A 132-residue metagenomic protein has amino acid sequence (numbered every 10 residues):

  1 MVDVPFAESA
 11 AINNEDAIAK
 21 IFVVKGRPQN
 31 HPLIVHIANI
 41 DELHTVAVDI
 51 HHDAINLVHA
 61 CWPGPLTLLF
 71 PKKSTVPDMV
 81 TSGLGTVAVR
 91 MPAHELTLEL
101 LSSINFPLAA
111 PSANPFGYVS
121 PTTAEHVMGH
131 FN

Functional and structural regions predicted by a protein language model:
M1-N132: Active-site-adjacent structural elements in enzyme catalytic cores
